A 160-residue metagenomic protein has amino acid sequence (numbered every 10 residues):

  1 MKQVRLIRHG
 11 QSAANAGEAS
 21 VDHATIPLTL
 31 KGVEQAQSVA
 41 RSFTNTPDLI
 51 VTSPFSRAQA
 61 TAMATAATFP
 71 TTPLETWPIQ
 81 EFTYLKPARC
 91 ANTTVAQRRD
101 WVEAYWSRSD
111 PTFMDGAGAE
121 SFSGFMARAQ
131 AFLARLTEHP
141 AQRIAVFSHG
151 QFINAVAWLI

Functional and structural regions predicted by a protein language model:
M1-K2, V39, N45, T71 (+3 more regions): Acidic, low-complexity terminal tails and accessory targeting/binding regions of phosphate-metabolizing enzymes
K2, I7-E75: Active-site-proximal alpha-helix that buttresses catalytic centers in soluble enzyme cores
G10, S53-F55, I79, R143-Q151: Short, well-ordered beta-to-alpha junction loops that form the rim of enzyme active sites and present histidine/acidic
A13, R57-Q59, F82-T83, F152-N154: Short, active-site-adjacent cap segments at secondary-structure transitions
P27, A67-R128: Phosphate-handling substructures
Q37-R41, M126, Q130-T137: Generic structural signal for well-ordered alpha-helical scaffold segments
T52-Q59, A119, S123-Q130, G150-Q151: An alpha-helix initiation/capping motif
Q130-I160: Active-site-adjacent alpha-helix immediately C-terminal to a catalytic or transition-state-stabilizing loop
